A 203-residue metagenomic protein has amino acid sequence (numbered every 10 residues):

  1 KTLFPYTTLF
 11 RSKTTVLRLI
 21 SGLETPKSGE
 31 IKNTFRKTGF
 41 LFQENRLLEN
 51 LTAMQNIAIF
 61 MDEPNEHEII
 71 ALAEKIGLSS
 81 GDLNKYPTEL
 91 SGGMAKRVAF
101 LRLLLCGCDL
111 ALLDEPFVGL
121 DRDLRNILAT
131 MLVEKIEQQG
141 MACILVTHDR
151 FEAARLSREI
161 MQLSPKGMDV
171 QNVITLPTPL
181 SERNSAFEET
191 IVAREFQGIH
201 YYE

Functional and structural regions predicted by a protein language model:
T2-L9: Short, small-residue-biased leader/transition segments that mark boundaries at the very start of proteins
S21: Helix-to-loop junction immediately C-terminal to a conserved catalytic motif
E66-D82: Conserved ABC ATPase "signature" region
Y86-L90, M94: Conserved ABC ATPase signature
A99-F100: Hydrophobic anchor residue at the start of the ABC signature
A111-E115: Catalytic Walker B motif of ABC-type/P-loop ATPase nucleotide-binding domains
R125-Q139: Helical segment within the ABC ATPase nucleotide-binding domain
K166-E195: Conserved beta-strand-loop-alpha-helix hinge in the C-terminal portion of ABC ATPase nucleotide-binding domains
